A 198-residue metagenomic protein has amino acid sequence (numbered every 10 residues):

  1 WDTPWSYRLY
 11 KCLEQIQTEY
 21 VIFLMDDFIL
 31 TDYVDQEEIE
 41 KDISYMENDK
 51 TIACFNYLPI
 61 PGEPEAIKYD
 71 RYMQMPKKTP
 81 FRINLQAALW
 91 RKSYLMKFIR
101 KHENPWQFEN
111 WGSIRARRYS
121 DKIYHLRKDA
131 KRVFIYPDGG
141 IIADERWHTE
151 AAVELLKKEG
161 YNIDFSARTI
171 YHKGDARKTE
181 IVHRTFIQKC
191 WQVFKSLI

Functional and structural regions predicted by a protein language model:
W1-T18: Active-site-proximal specificity loops/subdomain of glycosyltransferases
E19-I29: Short beta-strand-to-loop acidic/aromatic patch adjacent to the donor-nucleotide binding site
I22-F23, A53-L58, L89, I123-R127: A structural signal for short, well-ordered beta-strand segments and their strand-loop junctions that often border
Y33-P59: Conserved donor-nucleotide/metal-binding helix-loop-beta segment in metal-dependent transferases, i.e., the alpha-helix
E65-P80: Short, flexible, basic/aromatic active-site loop/helix in glycosyltransferases
I83-W147: Catalytic core and acceptor-binding pocket of nucleotide-sugar-dependent glycosyltransferases
K157-I198: Membrane-proximal basic amphipathic "stem/tether" segments
